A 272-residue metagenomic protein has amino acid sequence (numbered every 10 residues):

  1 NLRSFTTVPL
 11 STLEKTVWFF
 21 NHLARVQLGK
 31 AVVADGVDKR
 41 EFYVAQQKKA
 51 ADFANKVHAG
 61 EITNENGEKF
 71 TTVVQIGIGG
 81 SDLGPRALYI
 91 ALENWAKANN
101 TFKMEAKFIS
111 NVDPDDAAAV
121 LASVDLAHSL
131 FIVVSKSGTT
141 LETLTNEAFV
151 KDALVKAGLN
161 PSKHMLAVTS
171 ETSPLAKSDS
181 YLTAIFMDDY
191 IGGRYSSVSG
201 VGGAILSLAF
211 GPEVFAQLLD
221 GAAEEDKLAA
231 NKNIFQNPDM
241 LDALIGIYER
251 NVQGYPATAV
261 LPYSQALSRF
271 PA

Functional and structural regions predicted by a protein language model:
N1-E65: Extended, charge-enriched "interface" segments that sit outside catalytic cores
E41, K107-D115, A119-L121, V134-T145 (+4 more regions): Alpha-helix capping and helix-loop boundary segments enriched in small/acidic/polar residues
E41-T63, L88-Y89, E93-H128: Glycine-rich oxoanion-binding loops at beta->alpha junctions
A54-V57, V112-V124, E147-V150, T172-P174 (+1 more regions): Structured alpha-helical segments in the cores of large, soluble enzyme domains
T72-V74, L130, L166, A259: Conserved beta-strand elements of the Class I
V73-A87, I191-G202: Conserved phosphate/anionic-ligand binding catalytic regions in large, soluble enzymes, centered on
L83-N99, L121-L126, A148-V155, D179-I185: A glycine- and small-aliphatic-rich helix-loop capping segment at beta-alpha/alpha-beta transitions that lines
A153-A272: Active-site phosphate/pyrophosphate-binding segments
